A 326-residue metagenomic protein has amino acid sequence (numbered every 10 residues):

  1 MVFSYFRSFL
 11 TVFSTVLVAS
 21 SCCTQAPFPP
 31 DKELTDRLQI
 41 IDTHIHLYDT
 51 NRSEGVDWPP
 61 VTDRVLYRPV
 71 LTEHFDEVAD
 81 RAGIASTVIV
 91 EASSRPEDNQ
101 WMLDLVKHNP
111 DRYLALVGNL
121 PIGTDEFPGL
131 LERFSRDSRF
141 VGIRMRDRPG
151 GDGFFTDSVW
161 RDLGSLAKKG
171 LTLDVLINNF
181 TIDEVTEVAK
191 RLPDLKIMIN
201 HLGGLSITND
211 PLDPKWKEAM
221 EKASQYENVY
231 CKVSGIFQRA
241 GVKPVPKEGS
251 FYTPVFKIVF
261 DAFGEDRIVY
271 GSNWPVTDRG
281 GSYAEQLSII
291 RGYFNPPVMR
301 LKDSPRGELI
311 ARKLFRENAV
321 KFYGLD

Functional and structural regions predicted by a protein language model:
M1-F13: Bacterial N-terminal signal peptides that target proteins for export
T15-C22: Hydrophobic h-region of N-terminal signal peptides that target proteins for export in Gram-negative bacteria
C23-T43, R68-S86, I258, F263-V269 (+1 more regions): Mid-to-C-terminal alpha-helical segments outside catalytic/metal-binding sites
A26-K169, S250: Mid-domain alpha/beta scaffold segments of enzyme catalytic cores
H46, A92-S93, N119-G123, M145-R148 (+4 more regions): Active-site beta-loop-alpha junctions enriched in small/polar residues
P96-Y113, Y252-D261, Y283-N295: Short, electropositive alpha-helical surface patch
V141, D152-V269: Catalytic pocket-lining loop regions of alpha/beta-barrel enzymes, especially the amidohydrolase/enolase/GH5 lineages
